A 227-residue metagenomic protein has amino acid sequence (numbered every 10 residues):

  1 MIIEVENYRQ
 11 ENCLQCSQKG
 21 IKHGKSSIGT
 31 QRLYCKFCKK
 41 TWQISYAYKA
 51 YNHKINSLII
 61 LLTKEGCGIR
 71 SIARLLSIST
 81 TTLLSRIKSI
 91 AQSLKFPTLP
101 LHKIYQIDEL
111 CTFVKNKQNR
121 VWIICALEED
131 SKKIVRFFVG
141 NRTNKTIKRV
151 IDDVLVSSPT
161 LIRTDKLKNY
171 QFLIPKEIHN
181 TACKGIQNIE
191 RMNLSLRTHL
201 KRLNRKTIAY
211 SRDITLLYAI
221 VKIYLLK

Functional and structural regions predicted by a protein language model:
M1-K227: Residue-level recognition of single "structural anchor" positions that define or cap local secondary structure
